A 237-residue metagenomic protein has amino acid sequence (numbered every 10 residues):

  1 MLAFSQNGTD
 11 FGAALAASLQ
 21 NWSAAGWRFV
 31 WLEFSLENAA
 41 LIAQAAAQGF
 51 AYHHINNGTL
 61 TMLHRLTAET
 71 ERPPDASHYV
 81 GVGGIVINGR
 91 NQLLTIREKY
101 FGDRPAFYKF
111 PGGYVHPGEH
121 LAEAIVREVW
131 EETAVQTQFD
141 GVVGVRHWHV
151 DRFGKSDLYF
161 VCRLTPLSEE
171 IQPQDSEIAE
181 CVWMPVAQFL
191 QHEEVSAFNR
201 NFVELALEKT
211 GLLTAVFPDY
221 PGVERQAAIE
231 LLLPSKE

Functional and structural regions predicted by a protein language model:
M1-Q20: Conserved donor-binding loop and adjoining core beta-sheet/short helix segment in diverse acyl/aminoacyl transferases
M1-Q6, A106-G113: Conserved acetyl-CoA binding element of GNAT-fold acetyltransferases
S23-F34: Conserved GNAT acetyl-CoA-binding A-motif
L32-A40, V115: Conserved beta-strand-loop-alpha-helix junction that forms the acyl-donor binding cleft
L41, A45-G83: Acidic, metal-coordinating catalytic segment for phosphate/diphosphate chemistry, firing primarily on the Nudix
L66-Y108, T137, G141-G144: N-terminal strand-loop-strand
V82, N88-G89, G113-F139, G144-G211 (+1 more regions): Unchanged
